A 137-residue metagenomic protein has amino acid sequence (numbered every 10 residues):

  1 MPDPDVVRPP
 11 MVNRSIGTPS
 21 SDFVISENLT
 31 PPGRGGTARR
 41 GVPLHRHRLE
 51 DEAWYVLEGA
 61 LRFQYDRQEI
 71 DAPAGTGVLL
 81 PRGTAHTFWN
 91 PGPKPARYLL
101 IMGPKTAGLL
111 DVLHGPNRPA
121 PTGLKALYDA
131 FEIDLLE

Functional and structural regions predicted by a protein language model:
D3-L44, E50-D51: A short glycine-rich, His/Asp/Glu-containing loop-to-beta-strand
T18, L49, V56, P73 (+2 more regions): A short, compositionally biased micro-patch
N28-T30, R46-Q64, I101: Short, conserved beta-strand element in jelly-roll/cupin
L49, Q68, T84-A85, K94 (+1 more regions): A generic "binding-loop/recognition-motif" signal
A60, R67-A85: Short acidic-glycine-tyrosine-enriched beta hairpin
F63-Q64, L80, H86-G92, Y98-L100: Short beta-strand His + acidic residue motifs that chelate non-heme Fe in jelly-roll/DSBH and cupin folds
Y65, A74, W89-N90, L110-D111: Short glycine-/acidic-enriched loop or helix-start segments at secondary-structure transitions that form or flank
P91-E137: Double-stranded beta-helix
